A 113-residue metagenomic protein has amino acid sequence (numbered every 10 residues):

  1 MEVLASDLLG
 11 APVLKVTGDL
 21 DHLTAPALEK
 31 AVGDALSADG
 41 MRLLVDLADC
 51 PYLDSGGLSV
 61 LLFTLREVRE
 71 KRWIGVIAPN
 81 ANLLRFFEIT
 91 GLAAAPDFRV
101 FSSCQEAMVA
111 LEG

Functional and structural regions predicted by a protein language model:
M1-P51, R66-G113: STAS-like cytosolic regulatory interaction modules
